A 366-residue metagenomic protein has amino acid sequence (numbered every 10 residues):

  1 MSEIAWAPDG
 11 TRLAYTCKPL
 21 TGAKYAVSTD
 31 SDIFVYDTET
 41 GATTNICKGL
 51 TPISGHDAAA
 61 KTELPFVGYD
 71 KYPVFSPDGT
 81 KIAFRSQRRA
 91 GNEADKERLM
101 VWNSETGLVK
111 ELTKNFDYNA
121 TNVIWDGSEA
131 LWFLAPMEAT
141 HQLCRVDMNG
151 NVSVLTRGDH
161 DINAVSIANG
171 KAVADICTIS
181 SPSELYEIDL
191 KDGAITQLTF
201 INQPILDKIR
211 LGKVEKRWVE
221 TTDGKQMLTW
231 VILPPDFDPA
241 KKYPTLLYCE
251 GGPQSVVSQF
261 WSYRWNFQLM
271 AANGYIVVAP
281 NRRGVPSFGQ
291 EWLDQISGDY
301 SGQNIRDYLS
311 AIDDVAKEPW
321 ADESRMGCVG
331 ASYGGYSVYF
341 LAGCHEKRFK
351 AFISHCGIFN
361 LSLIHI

Functional and structural regions predicted by a protein language model:
M1, T16-D32, N45-K71, R85-M100 (+6 more regions): A flexible loop/linker signature enriched in serine peptidases of the S9 family
P8-D9, P77-D78, D126-S128, I167-N169: Residue-level detector of Asp-centered blade-edge/turn motifs that repeat once per structural unit in beta-propeller
L13, I82, A130-L131, A172: Hydrophobic beta-strand positions that form the internal "hydrophobic ladder" of WD40/Gbeta-like beta-propeller blades
D37-G41, N103-G107, D147-G150, L190-K191: Short loop/turn segments that connect beta-strands within beta-propeller blades
N163-H365: Serine-hydrolase catalytic core recognition
